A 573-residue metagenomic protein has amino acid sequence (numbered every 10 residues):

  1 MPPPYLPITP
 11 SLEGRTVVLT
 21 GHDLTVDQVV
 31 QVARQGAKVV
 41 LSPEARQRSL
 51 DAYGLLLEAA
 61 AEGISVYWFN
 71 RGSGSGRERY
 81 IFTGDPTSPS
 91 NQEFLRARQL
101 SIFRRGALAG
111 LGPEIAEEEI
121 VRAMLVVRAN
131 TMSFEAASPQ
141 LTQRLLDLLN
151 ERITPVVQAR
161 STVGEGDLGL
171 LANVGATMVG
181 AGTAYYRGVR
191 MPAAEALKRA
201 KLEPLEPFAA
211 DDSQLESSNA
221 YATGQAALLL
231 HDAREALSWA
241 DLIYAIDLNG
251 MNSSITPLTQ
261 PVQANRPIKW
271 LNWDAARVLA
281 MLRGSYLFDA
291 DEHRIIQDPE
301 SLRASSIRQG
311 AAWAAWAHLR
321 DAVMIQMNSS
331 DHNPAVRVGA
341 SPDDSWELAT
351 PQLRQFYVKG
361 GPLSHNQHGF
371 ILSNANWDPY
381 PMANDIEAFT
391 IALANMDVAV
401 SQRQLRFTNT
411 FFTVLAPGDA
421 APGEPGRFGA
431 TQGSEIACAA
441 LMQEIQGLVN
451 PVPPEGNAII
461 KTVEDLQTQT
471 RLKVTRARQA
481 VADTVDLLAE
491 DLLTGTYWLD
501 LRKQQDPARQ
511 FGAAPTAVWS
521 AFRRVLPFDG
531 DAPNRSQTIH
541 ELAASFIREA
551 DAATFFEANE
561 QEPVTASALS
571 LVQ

Functional and structural regions predicted by a protein language model:
P2-A60, I64, R105, A109 (+3 more regions): C-terminal auxiliary extensions adjacent to catalytic cores
I64-S65, I120: Metabolite-binding pocket within alpha/beta catalytic cores that recognizes anionic/polar moieties
S75-R96: Glycine-rich loop at the start of a catalytic domain that most often binds anionic cofactors/ligands
E93-V157: Anion-binding (especially nucleotide phosphate/pyrophosphate-binding) glycine-rich loop and adjoining beta-alpha core
L168-G169: Assembly/oligomerization interface modules of large self-assembling protein complexes
